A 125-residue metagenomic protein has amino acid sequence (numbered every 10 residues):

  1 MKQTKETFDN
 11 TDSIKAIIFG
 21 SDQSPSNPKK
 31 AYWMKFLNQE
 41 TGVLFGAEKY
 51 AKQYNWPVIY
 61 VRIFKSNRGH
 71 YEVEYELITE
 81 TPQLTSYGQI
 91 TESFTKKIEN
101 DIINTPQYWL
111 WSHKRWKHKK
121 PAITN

Functional and structural regions predicted by a protein language model:
K2-N125: Non-catalytic C-terminal accessory region of glycerolipid acyltransferases and related lyso-lipid remodeling enzymes
